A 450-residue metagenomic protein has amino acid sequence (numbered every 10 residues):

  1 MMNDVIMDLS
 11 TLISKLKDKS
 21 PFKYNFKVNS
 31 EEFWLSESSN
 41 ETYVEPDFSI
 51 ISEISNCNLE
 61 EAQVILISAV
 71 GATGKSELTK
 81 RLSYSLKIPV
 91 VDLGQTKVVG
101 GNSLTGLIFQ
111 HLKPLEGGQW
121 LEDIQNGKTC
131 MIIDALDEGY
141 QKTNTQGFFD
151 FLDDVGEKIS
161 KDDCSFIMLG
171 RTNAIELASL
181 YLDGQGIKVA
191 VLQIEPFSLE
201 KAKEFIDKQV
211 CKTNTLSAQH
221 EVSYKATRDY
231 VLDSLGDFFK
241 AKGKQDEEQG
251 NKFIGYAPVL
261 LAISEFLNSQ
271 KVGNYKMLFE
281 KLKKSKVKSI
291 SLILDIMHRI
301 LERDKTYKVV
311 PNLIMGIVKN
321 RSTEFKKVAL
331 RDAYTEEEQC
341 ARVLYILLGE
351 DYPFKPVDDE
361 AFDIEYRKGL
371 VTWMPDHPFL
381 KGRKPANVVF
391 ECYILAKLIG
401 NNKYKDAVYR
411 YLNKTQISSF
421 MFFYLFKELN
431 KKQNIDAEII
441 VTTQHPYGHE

Functional and structural regions predicted by a protein language model:
M1-L292: P-loop NTPase signaling cores
M2-I13, T129, Y352-P356, Y366-G382 (+1 more regions): Extended amphipathic alpha-helical scaffold segments
E45-F48, S52, N387, T415-S419: Residue-level signal for threonine
L66, L78, P385, F390 (+1 more regions): Aromatic-residue hotspot detector
I175, D183-G186, F197-K203, C211-K212 (+1 more regions): Extended hydrophobic
